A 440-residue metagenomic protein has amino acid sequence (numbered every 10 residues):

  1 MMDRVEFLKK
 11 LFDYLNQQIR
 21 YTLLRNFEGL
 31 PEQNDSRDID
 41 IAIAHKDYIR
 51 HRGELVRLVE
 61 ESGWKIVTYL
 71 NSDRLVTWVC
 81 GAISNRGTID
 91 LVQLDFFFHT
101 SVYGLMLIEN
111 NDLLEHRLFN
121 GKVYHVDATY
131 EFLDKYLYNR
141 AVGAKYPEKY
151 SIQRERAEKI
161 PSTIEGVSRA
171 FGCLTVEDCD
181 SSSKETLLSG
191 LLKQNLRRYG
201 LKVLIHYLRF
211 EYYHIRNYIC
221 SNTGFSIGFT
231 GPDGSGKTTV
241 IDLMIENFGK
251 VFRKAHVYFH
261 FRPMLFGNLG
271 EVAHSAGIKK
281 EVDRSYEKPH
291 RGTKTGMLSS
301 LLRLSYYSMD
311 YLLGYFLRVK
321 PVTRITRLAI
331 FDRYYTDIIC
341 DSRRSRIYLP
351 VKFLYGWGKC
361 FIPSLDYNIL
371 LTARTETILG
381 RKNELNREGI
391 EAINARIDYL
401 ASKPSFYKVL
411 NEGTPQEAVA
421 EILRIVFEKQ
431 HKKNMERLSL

Functional and structural regions predicted by a protein language model:
M1-I39, I43-F225: Conserved NTP-donor binding/palm subdomain of two-metal-ion nucleotidyltransferases/polymerases, i.e., the charged
S189-R197, E376-L440: NTP-dependent small-molecule kinase module
F229: Hydrophobic anchor at the beta1->P-loop junction of P-loop NTPases
K237: Conserved lysine of the Walker
V240: Hydrophobic positions on the alpha1 helix immediately C-terminal to the Walker A/P-loop
V251-N268: Short beta-strand-centered segment that lines the nucleotide-binding/catalytic pocket of NTP-utilizing
P263-S345: ATP-dependent small-molecule kinase phosphotransfer cores that center on conserved nucleotide phosphate-binding segments
R333-Y399: A glycine- and Lys/Arg-enriched "phosphate-lid" helix/loop adjacent to the NTP-binding pocket of small-molecule kinases
